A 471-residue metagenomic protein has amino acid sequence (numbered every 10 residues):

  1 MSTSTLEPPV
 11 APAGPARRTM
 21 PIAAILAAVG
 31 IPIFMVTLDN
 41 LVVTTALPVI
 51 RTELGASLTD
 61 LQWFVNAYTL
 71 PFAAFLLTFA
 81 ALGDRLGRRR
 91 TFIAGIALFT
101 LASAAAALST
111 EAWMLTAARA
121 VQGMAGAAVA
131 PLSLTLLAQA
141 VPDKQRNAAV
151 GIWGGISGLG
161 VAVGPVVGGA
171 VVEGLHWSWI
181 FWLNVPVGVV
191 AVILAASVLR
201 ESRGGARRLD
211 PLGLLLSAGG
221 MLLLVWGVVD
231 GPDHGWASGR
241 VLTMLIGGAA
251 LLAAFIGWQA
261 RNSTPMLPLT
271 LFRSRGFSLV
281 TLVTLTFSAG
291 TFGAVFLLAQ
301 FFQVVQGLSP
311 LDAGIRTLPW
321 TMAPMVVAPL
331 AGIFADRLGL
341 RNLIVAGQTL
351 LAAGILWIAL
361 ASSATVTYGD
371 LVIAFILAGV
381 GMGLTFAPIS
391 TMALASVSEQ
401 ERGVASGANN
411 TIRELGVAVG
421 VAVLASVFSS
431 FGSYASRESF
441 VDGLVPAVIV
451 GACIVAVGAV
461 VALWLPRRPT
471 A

Functional and structural regions predicted by a protein language model:
T3, R146, V185-R203, A218-D230 (+2 more regions): C-terminal membrane-cytosol helix-exit motif in multi-pass small-molecule transporters
G14-R18, K144, V190-A218, A260-R275 (+3 more regions): Flexible interhelical linker loops that connect adjacent transmembrane helices in multi-pass membrane transporters
I22-L38, V43-T45, L54, L58 (+5 more regions): 12-transmembrane solute porter fold
A46-L76, M114-T116, Q306, L311-R316: Extracellular/periplasmic helix-loop-helix junction of adjacent transmembrane segments in MFS-like secondary
T59, D84-R85, A107-T110, Q139-P142 (+8 more regions): Membrane-helix boundary and inter-helical linker elements of multi-pass secondary transporters
A73-A74, A104, A162, V166 (+4 more regions): Hydrophobic/small/kink-forming positions within alpha-helical transmembrane segments of polytopic membrane proteins
A81-G213, G314, M322, E399 (+2 more regions): Helix-loop-helix hairpins in multi-pass membrane proteins, especially solute transporters
L98-L108, V121, A125, V187-L194 (+5 more regions): Transmembrane-helix signature of multi-pass solute transporters
